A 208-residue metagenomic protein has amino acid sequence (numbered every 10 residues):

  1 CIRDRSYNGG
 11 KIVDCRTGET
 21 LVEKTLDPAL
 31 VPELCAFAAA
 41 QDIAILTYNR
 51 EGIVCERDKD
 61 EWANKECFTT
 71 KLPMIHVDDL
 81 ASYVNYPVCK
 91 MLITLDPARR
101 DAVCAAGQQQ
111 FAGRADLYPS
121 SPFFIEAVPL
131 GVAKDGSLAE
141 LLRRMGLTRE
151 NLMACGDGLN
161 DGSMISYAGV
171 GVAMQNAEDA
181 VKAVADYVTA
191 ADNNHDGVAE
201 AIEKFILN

Functional and structural regions predicted by a protein language model:
C1-I2: Short, small-residue-biased leader/transition segments that mark boundaries at the very start of proteins
G9, V88-C89, A168, A185: Short, well-ordered alpha-helix to beta-strand connector turns
G10-V13, D179-V181: Short gly/pro/ser/thr-enriched loop/turn and capping motifs at secondary-structure boundaries
K11-D14, I45-T47: Short polybasic amphipathic segments
D14-L30: Glycine/small-residue-rich loop that forms an oxyanion/phosphate-binding "nest" at active or ligand-binding sites
E33, F37, Q41-C155, L159: Conserved acidic, metal-coordinating active-site core of Asp-based, Mg2+-dependent phosphoryl-transfer enzymes
E126-N208: Mg2+-dependent phosphoryl-transfer enzymes with acidic/Ser/Thr/Gly-rich catalytic loops
